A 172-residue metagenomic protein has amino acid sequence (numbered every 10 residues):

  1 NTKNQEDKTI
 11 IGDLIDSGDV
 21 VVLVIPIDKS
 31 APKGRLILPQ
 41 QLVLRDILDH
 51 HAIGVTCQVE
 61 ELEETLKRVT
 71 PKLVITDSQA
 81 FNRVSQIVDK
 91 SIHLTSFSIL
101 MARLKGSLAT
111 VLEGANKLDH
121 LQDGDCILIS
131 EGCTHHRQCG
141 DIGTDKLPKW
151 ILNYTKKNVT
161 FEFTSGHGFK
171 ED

Functional and structural regions predicted by a protein language model:
N1-L152, E162-D172: C-terminal-of-GTPase-core extension/linker across diverse P-loop GTPases
K157-F161: Transmembrane alpha-helical hairpins and terminal membrane-anchor modules
